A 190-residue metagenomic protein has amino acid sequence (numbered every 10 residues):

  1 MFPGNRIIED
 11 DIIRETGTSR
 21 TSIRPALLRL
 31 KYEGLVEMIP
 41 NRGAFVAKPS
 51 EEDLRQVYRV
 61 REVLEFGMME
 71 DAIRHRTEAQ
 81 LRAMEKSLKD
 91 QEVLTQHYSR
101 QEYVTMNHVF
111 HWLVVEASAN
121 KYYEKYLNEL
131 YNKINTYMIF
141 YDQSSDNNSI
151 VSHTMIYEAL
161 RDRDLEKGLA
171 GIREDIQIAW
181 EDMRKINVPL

Functional and structural regions predicted by a protein language model:
M1-R74, W180, R184-L190: Short linear motifs at protein or domain termini
N5, E37-M38, N107, N148-I150: Short, flexible turn/loop "capping" segments at secondary-structure junctions
N41, L64, K86, N148-V151: Alpha-helix N-cap/N′ positions at the starts of helices
V57, M69, E78-I139, V151-E158 (+1 more regions): Conserved amphipathic alpha-helical segments that form helical-bundle/coiled-coil interaction surfaces
R82, S144-N147: Short helix-capping and inter-helix turn/linker motifs at the boundaries of alpha-helical repeat units
I134-D142, W180-N187: Short amphipathic alpha-helical interaction/hinge segments
